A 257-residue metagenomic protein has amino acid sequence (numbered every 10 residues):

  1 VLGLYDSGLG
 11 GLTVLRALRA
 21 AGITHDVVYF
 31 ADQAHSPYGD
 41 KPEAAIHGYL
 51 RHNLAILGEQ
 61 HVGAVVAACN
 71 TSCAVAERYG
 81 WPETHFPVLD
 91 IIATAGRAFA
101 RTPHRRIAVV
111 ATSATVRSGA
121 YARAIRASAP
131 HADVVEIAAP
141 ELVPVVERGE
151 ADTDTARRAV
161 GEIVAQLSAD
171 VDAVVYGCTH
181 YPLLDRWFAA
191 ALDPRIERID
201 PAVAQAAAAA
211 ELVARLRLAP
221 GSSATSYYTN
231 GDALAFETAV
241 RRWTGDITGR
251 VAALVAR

Functional and structural regions predicted by a protein language model:
V1-R257: Non-catalytic structural scaffold of enzyme domains
